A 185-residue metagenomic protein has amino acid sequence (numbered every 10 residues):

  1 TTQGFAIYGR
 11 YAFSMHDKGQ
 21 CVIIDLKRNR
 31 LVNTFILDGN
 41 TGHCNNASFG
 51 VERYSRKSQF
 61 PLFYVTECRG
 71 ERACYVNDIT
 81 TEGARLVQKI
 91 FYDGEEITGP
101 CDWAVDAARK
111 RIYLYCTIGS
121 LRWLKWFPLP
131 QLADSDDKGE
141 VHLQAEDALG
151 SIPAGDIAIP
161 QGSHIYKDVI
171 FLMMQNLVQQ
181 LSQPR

Functional and structural regions predicted by a protein language model:
T1, R30-D38, R85-G94, G139-A154: A short beta-strand motif characteristic of beta-propeller blades
T1-Y8, H43-F60, E95-Y113, D156-D168: Structural signature of eukaryotic scaffold interfaces centered on beta-propeller domains
Y8-H16, R56-C68, R109-G119, D168-Q175: Short beta-strand elements that form the blades of beta-propeller/WD-repeat-like and other beta-sheet-rich scaffold
Y8-N40, Q180-S182: Beta-propeller domains
K18-I23, G70-D78, G119-P130, V178-R185: Structural motif
L26-N29, I79-G83, L129-A133: Short loop/turn segments that connect beta-strands within beta-propeller blades
R28-C68: Blade-loop segments of beta-propeller domains
P153-P184: Loop/turn-rich, solvent-exposed surfaces of beta-rich toroidal or solenoidal domains
